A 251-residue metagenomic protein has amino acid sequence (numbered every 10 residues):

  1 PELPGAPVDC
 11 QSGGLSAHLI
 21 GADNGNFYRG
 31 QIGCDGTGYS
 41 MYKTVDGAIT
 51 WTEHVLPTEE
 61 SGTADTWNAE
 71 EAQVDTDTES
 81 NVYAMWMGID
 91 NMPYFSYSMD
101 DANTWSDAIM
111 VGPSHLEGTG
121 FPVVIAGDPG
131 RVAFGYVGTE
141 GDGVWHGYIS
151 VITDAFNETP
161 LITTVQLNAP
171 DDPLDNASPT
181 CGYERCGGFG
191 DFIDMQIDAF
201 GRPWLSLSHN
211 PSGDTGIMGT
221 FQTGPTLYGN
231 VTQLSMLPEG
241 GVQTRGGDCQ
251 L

Functional and structural regions predicted by a protein language model:
P1-L251: Extracellular, repeat-based ectodomains that mediate carbohydrate processing or recognition
